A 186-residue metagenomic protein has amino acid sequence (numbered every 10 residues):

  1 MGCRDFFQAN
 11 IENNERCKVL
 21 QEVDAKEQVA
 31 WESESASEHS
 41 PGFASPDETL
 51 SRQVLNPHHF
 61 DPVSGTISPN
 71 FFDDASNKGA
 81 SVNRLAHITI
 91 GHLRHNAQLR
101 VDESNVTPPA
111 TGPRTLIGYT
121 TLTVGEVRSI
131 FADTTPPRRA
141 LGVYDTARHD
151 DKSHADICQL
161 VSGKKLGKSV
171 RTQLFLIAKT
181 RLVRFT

Functional and structural regions predicted by a protein language model:
M1-E48, P69-A80, A86-T186: Conserved NAD+-utilizing ADP-ribose enzyme module
R52-P57: Fungal intrinsically disordered, Ser/Thr/Pro-rich regulatory tracts
F60-F72: Short aromatic-glycine-(Arg/Gly/Cys) micro-motifs in beta-strand/loop hairpins
